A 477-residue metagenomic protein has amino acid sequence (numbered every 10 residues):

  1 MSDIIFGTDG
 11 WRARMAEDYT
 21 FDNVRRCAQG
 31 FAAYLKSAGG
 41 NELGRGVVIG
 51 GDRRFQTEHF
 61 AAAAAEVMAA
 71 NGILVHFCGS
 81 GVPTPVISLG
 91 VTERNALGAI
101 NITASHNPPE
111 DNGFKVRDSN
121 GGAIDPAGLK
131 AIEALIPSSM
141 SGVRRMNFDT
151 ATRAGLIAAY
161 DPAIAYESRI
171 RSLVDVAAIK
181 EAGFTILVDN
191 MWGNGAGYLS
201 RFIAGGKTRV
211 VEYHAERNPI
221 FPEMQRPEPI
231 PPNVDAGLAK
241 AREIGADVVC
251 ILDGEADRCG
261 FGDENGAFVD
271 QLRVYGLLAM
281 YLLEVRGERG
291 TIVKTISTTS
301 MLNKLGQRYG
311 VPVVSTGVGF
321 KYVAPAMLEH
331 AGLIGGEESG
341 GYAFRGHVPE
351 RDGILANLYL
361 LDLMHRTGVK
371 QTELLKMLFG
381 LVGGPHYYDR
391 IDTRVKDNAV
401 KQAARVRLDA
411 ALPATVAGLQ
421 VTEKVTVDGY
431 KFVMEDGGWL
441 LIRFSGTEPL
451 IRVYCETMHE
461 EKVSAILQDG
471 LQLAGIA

Functional and structural regions predicted by a protein language model:
M1, N112-I244: Gly/Ser/Thr-enriched, mixed-charge loops and adjacent short helices that form phosphate/oxyanion-binding elements
M1-E66, A70-N71, L97, T152-I186: An N-terminal, well-structured beta->alpha segment
D9, I49, I87, I100 (+11 more regions): Buried hydrophobic positions in well-ordered alpha/beta secondary-structure cores of metabolic enzymes
S37, V48-D111, R201-G262: N-terminal small/polar loop signature for handling phosphorylated ligands or for N-terminal nucleophile
I49-R53, V188-N190, D263, G346 (+1 more regions): Short glycine-centered, acidic/aromatic-flanked micro-motifs in structured strand/loop junctions that mark active-site
G79, A134-Y166, D263-G336, A343-F344: Proline/glycine-rich low-complexity loops and linkers
D125, E212-H214, A267-R286, G353-L361: Gly/Ser/Thr-rich active-site loops/lids in small-molecule metabolic enzymes that frequently grip phosphoryl groups
D247-V248, E288-A477: Phosphate-binding and adjacent anionic-ligand microenvironments
